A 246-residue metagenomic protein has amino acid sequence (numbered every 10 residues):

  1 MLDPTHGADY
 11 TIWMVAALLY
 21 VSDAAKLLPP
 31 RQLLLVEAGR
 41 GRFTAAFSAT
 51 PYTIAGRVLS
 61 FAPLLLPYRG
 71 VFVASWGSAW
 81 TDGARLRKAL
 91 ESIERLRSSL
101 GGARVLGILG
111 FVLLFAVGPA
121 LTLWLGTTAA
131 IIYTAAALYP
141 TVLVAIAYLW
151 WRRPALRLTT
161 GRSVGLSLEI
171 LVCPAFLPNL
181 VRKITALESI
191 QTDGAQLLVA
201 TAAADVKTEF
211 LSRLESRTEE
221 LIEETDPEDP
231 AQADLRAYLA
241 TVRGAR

Functional and structural regions predicted by a protein language model:
M1-A8: Short, strongly hydrophobic alpha-helical membrane anchors
H6, R69, V73, L143-V144: Intrinsically disordered, low-complexity regions enriched in Ser/Pro/Gly/Gln/His and often acidic
A8-T50, P140-R152: Hydrophobic alpha-helical membrane-embedded segments
V36-L96, I170-S189, D193-L197, T201-K207: Charge-rich cytosolic interhelical loops and cytosolic tails of multi-pass membrane proteins
S75-T81, L109-L113, V144, L214-E228 (+1 more regions): Short low-polarity hydrophobic stretches
A79-Q196: Transmembrane helical hairpin unit
R162-R246: Charged, low-complexity cytosol-facing tails and large interhelical loops of integral membrane proteins
